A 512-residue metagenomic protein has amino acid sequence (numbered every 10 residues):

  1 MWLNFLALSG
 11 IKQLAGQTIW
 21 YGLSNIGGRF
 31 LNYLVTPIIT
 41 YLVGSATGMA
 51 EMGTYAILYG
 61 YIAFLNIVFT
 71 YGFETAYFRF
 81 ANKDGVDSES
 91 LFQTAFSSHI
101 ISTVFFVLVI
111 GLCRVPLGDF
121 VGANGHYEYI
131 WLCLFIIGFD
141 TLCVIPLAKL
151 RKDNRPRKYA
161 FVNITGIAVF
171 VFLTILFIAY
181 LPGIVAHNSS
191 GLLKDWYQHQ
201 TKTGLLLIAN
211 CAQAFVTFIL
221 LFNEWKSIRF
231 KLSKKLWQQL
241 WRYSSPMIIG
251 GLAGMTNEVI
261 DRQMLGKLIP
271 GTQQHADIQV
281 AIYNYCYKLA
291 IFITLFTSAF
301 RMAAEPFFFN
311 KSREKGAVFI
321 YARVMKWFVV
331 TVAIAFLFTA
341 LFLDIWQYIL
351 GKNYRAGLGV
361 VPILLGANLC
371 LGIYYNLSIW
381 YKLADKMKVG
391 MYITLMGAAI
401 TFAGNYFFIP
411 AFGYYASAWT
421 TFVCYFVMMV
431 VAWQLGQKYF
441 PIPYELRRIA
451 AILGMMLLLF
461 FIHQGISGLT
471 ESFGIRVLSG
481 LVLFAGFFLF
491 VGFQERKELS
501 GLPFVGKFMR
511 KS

Functional and structural regions predicted by a protein language model:
M1-L14, I184-L205, A209, F218-E258 (+4 more regions): Interhelical loop/hinge segments that connect adjacent transmembrane helices in multipass membrane
M1-L8, Q464-S512: Membrane-proximal transmembrane or re-entrant/amphipathic helices at the cytosolic face
L3, S9-E74, T103-C113, I136 (+3 more regions): Signature of the first transmembrane helix
Q17-T36, L205-L221, K234-P306, A367 (+1 more regions): Transmembrane helical elements of multi-pass membrane transporters/channels
L31-V35, A56-A81, H99, I137-I145 (+3 more regions): Small-residue-rich midsections of specific transmembrane alpha-helices
F80, F139-N163, W225, L365-M396 (+2 more regions): Membrane-interface junctions at transmembrane-helix termini in multi-pass inner-membrane proteins
N82-S98, I282-T394: Specific pore-lining/lateral-gate transmembrane helices of multi-pass inner-membrane transport and insertion machines
W131, F161-K226, L395-T401, Y414-L435 (+2 more regions): Hydrophobic alpha-helical transmembrane segments
